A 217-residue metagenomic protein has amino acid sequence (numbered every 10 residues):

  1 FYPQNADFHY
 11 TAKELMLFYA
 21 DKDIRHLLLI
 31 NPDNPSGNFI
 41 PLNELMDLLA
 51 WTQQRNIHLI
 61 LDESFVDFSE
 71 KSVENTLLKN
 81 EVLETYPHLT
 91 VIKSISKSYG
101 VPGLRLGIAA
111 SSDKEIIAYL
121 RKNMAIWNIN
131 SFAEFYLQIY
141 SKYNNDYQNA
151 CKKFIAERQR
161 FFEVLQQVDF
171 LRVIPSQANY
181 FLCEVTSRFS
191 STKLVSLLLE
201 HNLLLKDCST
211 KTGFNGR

Functional and structural regions predicted by a protein language model:
F1, L61, K93, I129 (+1 more regions): Hydrophobic residues in well-ordered beta-strands that form the structural core
F1-Y2, H26-D33, I60-E63, I174-S176: Short beta-strands and strand-loop turn motifs
Y2-F8, T210-K211: Short, acidic/turn-prone active-site loops that include or flank metal/cofactor- and phosphate-binding residues
H9, G103, Q177, T212-G216: Short acidic/glycine-enriched loop/turn segments that link adjacent beta-strands
Y10-D23, P35-L59, E63-S98: Active-site pre-lysine segment of PLP-dependent enzymes
H88-I174: PLP-dependent aminotransferase class I/II
S112, L182-R188, E200-R217: Conserved PLP-binding active-site segment of the aspartate aminotransferase-like
I155, V168-H201: Conserved PLP-binding catalytic core of the aspartate aminotransferase-like
